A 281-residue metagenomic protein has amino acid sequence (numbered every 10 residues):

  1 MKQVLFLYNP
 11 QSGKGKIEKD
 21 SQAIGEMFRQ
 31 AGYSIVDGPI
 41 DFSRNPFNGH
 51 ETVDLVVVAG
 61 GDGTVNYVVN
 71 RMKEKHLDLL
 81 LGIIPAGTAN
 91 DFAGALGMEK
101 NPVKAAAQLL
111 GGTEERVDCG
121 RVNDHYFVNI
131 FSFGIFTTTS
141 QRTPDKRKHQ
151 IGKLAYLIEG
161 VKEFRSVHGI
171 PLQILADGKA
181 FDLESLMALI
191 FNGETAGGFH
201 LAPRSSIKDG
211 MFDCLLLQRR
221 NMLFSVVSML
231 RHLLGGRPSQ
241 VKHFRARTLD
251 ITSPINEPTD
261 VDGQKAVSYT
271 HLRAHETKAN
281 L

Functional and structural regions predicted by a protein language model:
M1-A59, N66, N70-R71, K104: ATP/NTP phosphate-donor binding region
L5-L7, A31-P39, E74-L189: Catalytic core of DAGKc-family lipid kinases
I17, Y67-N70, A93-G94, F199-H200 (+2 more regions): Short glycine-/acidic-enriched loop or helix-start segments at secondary-structure transitions that form or flank
I24, V68, F92-A93, T139 (+1 more regions): Hydrophobic packing residues within well-ordered alpha-helices of enzyme cores
I35, G160-G169, K208-N256: Catalytic phosphate-donor-binding core of small-molecule kinases
T137-T139, D182-E184, A196-F199, L223-S225: Short acidic/glycine-rich loop or secondary-structure boundary segments that cap or lie
L189-L201: Glycine-rich phosphate/pyrophosphate-binding beta-alpha loops
T270-T277: Conserved small/polar residues in nucleotide/adenosyl-binding loops
